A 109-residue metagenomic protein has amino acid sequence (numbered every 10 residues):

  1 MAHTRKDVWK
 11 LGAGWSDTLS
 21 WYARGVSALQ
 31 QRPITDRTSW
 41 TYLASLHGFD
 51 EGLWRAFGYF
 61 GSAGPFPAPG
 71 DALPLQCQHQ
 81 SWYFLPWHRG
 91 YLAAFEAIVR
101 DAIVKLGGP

Functional and structural regions predicted by a protein language model:
M1-S81, A93: N-terminal regions that are enriched for targeting/export leaders and immediately downstream pro/stem segments
H79-P109: Long, hydrophobic, well-ordered secondary-structure blocks that form the structural core and pocket-lining surfaces
